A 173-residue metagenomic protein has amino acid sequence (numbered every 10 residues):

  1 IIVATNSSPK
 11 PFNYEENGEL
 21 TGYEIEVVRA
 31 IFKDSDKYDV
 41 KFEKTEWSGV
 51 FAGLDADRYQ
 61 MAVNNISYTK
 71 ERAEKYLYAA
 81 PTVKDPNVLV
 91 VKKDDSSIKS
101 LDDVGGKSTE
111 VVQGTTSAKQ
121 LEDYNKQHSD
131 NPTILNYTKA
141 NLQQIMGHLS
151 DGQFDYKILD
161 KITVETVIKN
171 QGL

Functional and structural regions predicted by a protein language model:
I1-N65, T138-K139: Extracytoplasmic small-molecule ligand-binding "clamshell" domains of the periplasmic binding protein/Venus flytrap
N6-P9, T45-W47, I66-Y68, V83 (+3 more regions): Solvent-exposed coil/turn segments that connect beta secondary-structure elements in extracytoplasmic/periplasmic
N13-E16, V28-Y38, S117-K139, I168-G172: Ligand-binding cleft/hinge of the Venus flytrap
E15-E16, L20, K107-G114: Short beta-strand->loop
I31, L54-D55, V104, I145-S150: Hydrophobic residues within well-ordered alpha-helices
G49-A52, V63-K75, Q120-Y124, G147-L173: A ligand-binding cleft/hinge motif common to bilobed small-molecule-binding domains
Y76-L89, D103, Q171: Short Pro/Gly-enriched coil loops immediately N-terminal to beta-strands
V91-T109: Flexible hinge/capping segments at coil-to-helix
